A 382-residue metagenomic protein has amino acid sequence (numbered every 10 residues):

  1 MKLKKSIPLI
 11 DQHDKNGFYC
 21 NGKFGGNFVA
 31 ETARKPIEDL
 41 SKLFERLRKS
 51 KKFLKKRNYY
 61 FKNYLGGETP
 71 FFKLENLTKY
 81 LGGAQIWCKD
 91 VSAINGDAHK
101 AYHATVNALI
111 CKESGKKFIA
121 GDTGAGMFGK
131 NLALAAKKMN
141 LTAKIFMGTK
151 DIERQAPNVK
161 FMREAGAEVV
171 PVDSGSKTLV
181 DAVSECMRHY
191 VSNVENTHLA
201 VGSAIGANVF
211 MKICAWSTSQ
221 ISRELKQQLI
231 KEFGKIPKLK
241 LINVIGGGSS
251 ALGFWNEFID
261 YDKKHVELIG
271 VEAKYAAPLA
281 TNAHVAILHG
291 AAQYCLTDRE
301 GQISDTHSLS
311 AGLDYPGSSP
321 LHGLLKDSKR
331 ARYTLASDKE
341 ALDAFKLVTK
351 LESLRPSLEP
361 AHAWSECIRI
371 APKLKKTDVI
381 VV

Functional and structural regions predicted by a protein language model:
K2-G25, E38-K116: Positively charged, low-complexity intrinsically disordered leader regions
G26, P70, C88, K100 (+11 more regions): Buried hydrophobic positions in well-ordered alpha/beta secondary-structure cores of metabolic enzymes
D90-Y102, I119-F128, M147, G175 (+5 more regions): Active-site nucleophile and cofactor-binding loops and adjacent substrate-binding regions of central metabolic enzymes
N95, H103, C111-A135, M139-G148 (+3 more regions): A short, small-residue-rich loop immediately preceding and capping a beta-strand
F128-S184, P278-V285: Active-site-proximal loop->helix
V183-V209, D260-H265, G270-L354: Active-site/ligand-binding loops adjacent to catalytic centers
H189-I245, H322, D343: Active-site/ligand-binding-proximal alpha/beta "capping" segment
A215, I245-S249, G253, D338-V382: Claisen-condensing/thiolase-fold acyl-transfer catalytic domains that form or cleave C-C bonds in fatty acid
